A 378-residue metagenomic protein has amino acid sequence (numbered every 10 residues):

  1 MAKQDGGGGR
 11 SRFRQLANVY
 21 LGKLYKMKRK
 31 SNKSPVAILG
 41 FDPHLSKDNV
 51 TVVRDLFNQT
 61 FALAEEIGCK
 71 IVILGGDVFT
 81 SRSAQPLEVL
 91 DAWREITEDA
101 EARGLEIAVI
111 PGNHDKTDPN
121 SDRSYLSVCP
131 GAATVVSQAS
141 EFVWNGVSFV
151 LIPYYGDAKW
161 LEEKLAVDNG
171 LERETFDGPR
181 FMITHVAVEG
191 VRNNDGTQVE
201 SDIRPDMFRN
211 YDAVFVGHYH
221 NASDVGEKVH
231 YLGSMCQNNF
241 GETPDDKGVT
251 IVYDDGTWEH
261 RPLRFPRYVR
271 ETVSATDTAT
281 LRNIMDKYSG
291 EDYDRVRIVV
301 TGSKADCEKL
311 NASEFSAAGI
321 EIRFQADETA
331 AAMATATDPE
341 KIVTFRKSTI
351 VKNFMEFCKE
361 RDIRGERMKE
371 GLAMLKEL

Functional and structural regions predicted by a protein language model:
A2-L45: Acidic, histidine-bearing metal-coordination/catalytic regions of metal-dependent phosphoesterases
Y20-N32, Y253-L378: Accessory, non-catalytic peripheral segments of nucleic-acid enzymes
R29, K33-V36, P43-F142, M207-Y211: Core catalytic region of metal-dependent phosphoesterases/phosphodiesterases, especially metallo-beta-lactamase-like
A37-G40, I73, L151, F181-H185 (+2 more regions): Structural motif
D42, V72, D77, A92 (+6 more regions): Divalent metal-coordination and catalytic microenvironments
S46-D48, T80-S83, V109-S121, G156-K159 (+3 more regions): Active-site environment of divalent metal-dependent phosphoester hydrolases
D115-D206, M235: Conserved catalytic scaffold of divalent metal-dependent phosphoesterases
N194-W258: Conserved beta-sheet core of the metallophosphoesterase superfamily
